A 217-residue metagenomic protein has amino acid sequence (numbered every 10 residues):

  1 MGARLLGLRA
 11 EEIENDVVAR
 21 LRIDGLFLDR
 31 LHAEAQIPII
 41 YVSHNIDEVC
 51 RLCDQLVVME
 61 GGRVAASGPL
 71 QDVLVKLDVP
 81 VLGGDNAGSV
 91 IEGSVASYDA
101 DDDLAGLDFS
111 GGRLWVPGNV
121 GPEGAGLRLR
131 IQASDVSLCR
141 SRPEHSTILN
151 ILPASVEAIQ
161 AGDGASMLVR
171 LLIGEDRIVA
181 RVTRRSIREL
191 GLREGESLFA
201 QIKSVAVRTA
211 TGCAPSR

Functional and structural regions predicted by a protein language model:
A19-G25: Active-site-proximal cofactor/substrate-binding loop regions of enzyme domains
D29, A33, I40-G112: Internal alpha/beta loop-helix hairpins
S89, N150-L152, M167: Hydrophobic core residues within well-ordered beta-strands of beta-rich domains
Y98-D102, Q160-A165: Short, conserved beta-turn/loop elements at beta-strand boundaries and strand-helix junctions
A105-S110, L168-G174, R181: Short, acidic/hydrophobic/Gly-rich beta-strand patch recurrent on exposed beta strands that often constitutes part
G111-Q160, R177, R181-R217: Glycine/charge-rich catalytic "coupling/switch" loops of P-loop NTPases
H145, A165-S166: Gly/Ser-enriched beta-turn/beta-hairpin loop segments
